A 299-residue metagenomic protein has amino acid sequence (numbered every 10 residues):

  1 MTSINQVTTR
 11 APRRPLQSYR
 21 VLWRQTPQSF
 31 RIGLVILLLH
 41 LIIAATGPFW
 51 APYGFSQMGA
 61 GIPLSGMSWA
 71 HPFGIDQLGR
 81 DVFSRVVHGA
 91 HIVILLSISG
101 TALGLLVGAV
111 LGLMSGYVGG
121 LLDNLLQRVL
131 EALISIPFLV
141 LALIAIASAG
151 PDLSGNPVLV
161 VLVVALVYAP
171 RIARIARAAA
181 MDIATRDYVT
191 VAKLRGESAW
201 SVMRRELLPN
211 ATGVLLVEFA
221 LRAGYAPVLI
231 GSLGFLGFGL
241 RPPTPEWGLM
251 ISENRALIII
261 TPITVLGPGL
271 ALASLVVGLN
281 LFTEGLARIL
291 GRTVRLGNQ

Functional and structural regions predicted by a protein language model:
M1-L38, L281-Q299: Transmembrane alpha-helical segments of polytopic membrane transport and secretion proteins
S3, Q28-L78, F238-T244: Hydrophobic alpha-helical transmembrane segments of membrane transport/permease proteins and related membrane-embedded
A11-T26, Y53-T101, M250-G269: Periplasmic/extracellular loop-to-transmembrane helix junction in inner-membrane transport proteins
F49-W50, L96-E131, L143: Transmembrane-helix boundary motif in ABC transporter permease subunits
P72, D76, G116-Y117, L122-R186: Generic hydrophobic transmembrane alpha-helix motif, especially the helices
R80-L95, S99, G119-Q127, M181-T185 (+1 more regions): Amphipathic cytosolic juxtamembrane alpha-helices at the membrane-cytosol interface of multi-pass membrane transporters
I134, I146-A149, L229-A271, L296-N298: Glycine-rich helix-loop "coupling/hinge" segments at transmembrane-helix boundaries in multipass transporters
P151-S154, V164-V167, G213-L221, P262-Q299: C-terminal transmembrane helix and the adjacent membrane-cytosol boundary/short C-terminal tail of inner/organellar
